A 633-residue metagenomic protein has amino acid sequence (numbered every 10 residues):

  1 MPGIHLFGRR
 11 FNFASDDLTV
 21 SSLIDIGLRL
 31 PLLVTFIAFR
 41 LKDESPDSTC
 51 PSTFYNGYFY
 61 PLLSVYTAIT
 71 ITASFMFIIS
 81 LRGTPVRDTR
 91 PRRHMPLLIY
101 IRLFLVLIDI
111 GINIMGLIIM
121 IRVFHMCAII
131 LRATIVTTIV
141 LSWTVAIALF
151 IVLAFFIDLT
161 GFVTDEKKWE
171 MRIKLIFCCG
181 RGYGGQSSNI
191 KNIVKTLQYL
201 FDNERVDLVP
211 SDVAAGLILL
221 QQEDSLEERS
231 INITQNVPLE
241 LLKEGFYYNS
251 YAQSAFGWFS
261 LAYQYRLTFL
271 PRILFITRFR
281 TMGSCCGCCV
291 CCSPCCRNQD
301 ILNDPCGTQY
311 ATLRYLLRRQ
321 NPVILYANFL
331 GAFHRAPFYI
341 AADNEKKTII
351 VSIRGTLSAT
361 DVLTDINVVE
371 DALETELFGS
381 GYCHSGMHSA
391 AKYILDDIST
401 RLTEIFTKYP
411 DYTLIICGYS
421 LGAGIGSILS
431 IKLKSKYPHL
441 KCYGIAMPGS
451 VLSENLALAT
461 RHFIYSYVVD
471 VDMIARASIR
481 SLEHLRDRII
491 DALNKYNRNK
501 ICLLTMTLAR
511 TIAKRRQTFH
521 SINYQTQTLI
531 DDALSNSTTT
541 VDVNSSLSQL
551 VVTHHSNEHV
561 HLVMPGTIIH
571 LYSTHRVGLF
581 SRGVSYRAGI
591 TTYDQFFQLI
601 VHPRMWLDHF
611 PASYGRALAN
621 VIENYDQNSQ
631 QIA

Functional and structural regions predicted by a protein language model:
P2-C417, L421-A633: Non-catalytic, mobile gating and regulatory segments of ester bond hydrolases
